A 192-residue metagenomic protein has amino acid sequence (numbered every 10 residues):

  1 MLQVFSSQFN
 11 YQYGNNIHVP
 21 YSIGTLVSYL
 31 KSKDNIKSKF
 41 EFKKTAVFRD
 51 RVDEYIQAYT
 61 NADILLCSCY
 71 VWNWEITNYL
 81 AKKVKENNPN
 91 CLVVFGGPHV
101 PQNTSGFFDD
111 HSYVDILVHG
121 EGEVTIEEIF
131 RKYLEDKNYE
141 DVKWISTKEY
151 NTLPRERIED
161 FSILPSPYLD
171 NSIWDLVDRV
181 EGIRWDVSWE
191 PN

Functional and structural regions predicted by a protein language model:
M1-N15, I64: Nucleotide-activated donor-dependent transferases that construct or modify glycoconjugates
L2, Y29, S38-I158, P165: Glycine-rich beta-alpha loop elements in corrinoid/cobalamin-binding modules across cobalamin-dependent enzymes
Q12-G24: Glycine- and acidic-residue-enriched helix-capping/strand-helix junction motifs
N16, Y70, S188, N192: Short acidic-aromatic active-site loops that bind/stabilize oxyanions
S22-S28, S32: N-terminal G-site helix/loop of the GST-like fold
S162, P167-N192: Radical SAM [4Fe-4S] cluster-binding motif and immediate context
